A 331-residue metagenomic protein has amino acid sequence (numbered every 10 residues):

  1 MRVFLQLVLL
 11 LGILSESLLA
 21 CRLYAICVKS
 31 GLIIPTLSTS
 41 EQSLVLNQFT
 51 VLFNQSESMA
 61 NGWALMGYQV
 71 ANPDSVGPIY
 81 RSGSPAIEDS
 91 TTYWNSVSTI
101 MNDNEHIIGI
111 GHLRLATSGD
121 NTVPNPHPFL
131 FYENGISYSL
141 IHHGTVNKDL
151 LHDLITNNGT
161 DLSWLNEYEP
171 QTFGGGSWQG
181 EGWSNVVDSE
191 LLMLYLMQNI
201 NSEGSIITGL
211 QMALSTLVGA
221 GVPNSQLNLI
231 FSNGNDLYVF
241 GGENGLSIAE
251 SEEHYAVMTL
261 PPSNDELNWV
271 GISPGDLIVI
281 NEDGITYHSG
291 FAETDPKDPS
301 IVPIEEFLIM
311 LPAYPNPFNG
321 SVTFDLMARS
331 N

Functional and structural regions predicted by a protein language model:
R2-L10: Sec-dependent signal peptide recognition, specifically the positively charged N-region followed immediately by
Q6, E133, E305-I309: Short hydrophobic "helix-edge" motifs at membrane interfaces and signal-peptide entry regions
L14-S15: N-terminal signal peptide c-region/cleavage motif recognized by signal peptidases
L19-H142, V146-A292: Conserved short alpha-helical segments that host acidic/polar catalytic motifs at enzyme active sites
A292-V302: Short, compositionally biased serine/threonine- and acidic-rich segments at solvent-exposed termini, linkers, or domain
S300-N331: Glycine-centered coil/turn sites that cap beta-strands in beta-rich domains
